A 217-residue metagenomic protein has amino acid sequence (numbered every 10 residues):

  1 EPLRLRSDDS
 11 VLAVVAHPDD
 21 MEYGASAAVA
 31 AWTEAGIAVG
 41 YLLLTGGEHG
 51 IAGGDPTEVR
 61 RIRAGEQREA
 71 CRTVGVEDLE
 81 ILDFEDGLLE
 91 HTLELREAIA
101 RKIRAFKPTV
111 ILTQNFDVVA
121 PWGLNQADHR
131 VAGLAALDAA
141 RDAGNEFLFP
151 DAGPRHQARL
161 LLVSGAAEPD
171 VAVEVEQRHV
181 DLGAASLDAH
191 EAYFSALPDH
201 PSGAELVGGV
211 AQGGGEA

Functional and structural regions predicted by a protein language model:
E1-F106: Active-site rim/loop-helix segments in enzyme catalytic domains that contact anionic ligands
E1-L12, L93-A217: Metal-dependent de-N-acetylase/amidase catalytic core
